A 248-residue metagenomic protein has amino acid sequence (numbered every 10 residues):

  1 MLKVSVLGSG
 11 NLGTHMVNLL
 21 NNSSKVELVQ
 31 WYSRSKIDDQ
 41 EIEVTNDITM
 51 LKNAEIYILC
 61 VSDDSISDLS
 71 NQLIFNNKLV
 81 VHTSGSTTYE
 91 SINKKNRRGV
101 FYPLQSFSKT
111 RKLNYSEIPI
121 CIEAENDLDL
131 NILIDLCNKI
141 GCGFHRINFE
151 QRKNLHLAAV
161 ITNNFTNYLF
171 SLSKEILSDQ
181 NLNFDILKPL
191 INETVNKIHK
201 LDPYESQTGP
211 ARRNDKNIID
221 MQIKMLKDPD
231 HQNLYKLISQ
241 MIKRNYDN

Functional and structural regions predicted by a protein language model:
M1-T49, L113: NAD(P)+-binding Rossmann beta1-loop-alpha1 motif at the extreme N-terminus of oxidoreductases
L2, K78, I118: Nucleotide donor/acceptor-binding cores
Y32-I37, T83-T88, D127: Short, polar loop motifs at secondary-structure junctions
N46-N53, Q72: Short amphipathic alpha-helix with an adjacent loop that forms part of the alpha/beta core around
I58-Y115: Glycine/small-residue-rich loop that forms an oxyanion/phosphate-binding "nest" at active or ligand-binding sites
K112-N154, T162-H199, Q240-I242: Internal alpha-helical scaffold of NAD(P)-dependent oxidoreductase catalytic cores
N192-N248: Interdomain hinge/lid region at the active-site interface of Rossmann-like NAD(P)-dependent oxidoreductases
